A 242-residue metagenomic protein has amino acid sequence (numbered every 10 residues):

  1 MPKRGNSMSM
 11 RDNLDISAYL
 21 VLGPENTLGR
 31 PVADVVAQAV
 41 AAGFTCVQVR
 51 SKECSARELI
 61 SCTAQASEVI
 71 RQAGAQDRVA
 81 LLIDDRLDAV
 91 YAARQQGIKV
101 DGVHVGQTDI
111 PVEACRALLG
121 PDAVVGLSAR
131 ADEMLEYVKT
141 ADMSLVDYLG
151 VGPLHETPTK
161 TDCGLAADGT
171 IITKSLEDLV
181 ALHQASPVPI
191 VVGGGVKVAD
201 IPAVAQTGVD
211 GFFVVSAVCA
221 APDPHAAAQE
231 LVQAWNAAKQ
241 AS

Functional and structural regions predicted by a protein language model:
P2-H104, G120-D147, I171-A181, A185-I190 (+2 more regions): Conserved N-terminal beta1-alpha1 strand-loop-helix module at the mouth
V32, D162-C163: Short aromatic-enriched loop/helix-cap "lid" or pocket-rim segments at secondary-structure transitions that line
V49, S55, H155-D162: A short acidic, helix-capping loop that chelates divalent metal ions and anchors anionic groups
G106, V146-H155: Non-cysteine beta-strand/loop elements that form the S-adenosyl-L-methionine
I110-P111: Acidic/glycine-enriched connector segments
R116-A117: Short amphipathic secondary-structure patches
C163-G169: Short glycine-enriched, charge-decorated loop/helix-capping segments at active-site entrances that position
